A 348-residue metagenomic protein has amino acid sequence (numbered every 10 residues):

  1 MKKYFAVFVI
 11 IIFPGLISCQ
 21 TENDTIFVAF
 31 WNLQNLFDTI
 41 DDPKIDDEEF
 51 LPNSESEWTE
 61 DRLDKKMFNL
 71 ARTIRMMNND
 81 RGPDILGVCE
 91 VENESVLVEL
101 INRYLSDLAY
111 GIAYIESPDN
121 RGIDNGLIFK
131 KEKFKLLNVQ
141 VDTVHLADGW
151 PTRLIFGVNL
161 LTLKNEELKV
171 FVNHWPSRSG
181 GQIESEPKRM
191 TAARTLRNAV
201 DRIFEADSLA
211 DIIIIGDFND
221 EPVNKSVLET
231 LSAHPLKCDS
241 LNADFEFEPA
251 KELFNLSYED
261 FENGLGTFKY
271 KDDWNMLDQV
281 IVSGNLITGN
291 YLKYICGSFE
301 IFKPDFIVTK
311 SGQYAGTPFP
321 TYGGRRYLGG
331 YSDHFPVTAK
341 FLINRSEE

Functional and structural regions predicted by a protein language model:
M1-N23: Bacterial Sec-dependent N-terminal signal peptides
I17-D107, Y114-I123, K310-A315, L342-E348: N-terminal, active-site-proximal structural segment of metallo-dependent hydrolase catalytic domains
V28-L33, W58, L63-K66, L70-L97 (+8 more regions): Active-site beta-strand/loop signature of hydrolases that rely on acidic residues for catalysis
L33, V91-P176: Structured beta-strand-rich core segments of catalytic domains in phosphoester-bond hydrolases
D38, S95-V98, R121-D124, S179-Q182 (+2 more regions): Extracytoplasmic/secreted cell-surface and envelope-processing proteins
K44, T162-R194, N198, N224: Metal-dependent phosphoester/phosphodiester hydrolase catalytic core
S54-D61, G82-V88, Y114-I115, H145-L146 (+4 more regions): Second-shell loop/turn segments in exported
N198-I212, D220-E348: Metal-dependent phosphoester-hydrolase catalytic domains
